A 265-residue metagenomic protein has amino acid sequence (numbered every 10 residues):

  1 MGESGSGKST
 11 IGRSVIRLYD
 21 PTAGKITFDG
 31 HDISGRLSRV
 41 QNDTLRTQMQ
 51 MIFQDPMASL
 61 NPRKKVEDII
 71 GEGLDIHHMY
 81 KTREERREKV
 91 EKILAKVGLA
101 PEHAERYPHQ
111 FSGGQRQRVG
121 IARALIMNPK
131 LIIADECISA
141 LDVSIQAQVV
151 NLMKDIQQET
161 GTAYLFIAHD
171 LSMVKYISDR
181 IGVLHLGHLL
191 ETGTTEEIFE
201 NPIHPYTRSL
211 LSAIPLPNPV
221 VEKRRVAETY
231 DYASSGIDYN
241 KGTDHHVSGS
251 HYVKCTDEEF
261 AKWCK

Functional and structural regions predicted by a protein language model:
G24-G35: Conserved ABC transporter NBD signature motif
D32, H78, E84-E102, L211: Conserved ABC ATPase "signature" region
I33-Q50, I76, R83, I198-P202: ABC ATPase NBD coupling module
Y107-F111, Q115: Conserved ABC ATPase signature
I126-K130: A short, proline-enriched helix->beta-strand linker immediately N-terminal to the Walker B motif in ABC-type P-loop
L189-G193: ABC ATPase "signature
T195-K265: Short catalytic/signature loops enriched in Gly
